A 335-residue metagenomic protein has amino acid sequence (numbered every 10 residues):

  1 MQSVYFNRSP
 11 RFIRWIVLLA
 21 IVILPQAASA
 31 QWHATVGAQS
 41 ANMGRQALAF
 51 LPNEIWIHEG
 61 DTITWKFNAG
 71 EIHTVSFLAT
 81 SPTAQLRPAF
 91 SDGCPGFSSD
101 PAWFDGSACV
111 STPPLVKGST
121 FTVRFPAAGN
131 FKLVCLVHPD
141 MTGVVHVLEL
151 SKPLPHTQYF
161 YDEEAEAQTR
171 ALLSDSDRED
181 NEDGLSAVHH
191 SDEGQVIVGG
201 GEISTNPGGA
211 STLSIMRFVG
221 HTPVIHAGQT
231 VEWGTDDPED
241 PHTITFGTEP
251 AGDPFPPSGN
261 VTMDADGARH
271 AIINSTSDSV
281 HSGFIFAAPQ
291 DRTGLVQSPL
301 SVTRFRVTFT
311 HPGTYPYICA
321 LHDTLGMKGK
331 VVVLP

Functional and structural regions predicted by a protein language model:
M1-R11: N-terminal secretory signal peptides that target proteins for export/translocation
N7, Q26-A30: Extreme N-terminus of proteins, especially the signal/transit-peptide cleavage junction and the first residues
P10, I16, A288-Q290: Prokaryotic Sec-type signal peptides and long signal-anchor helices with extended Leu/Ile/Val-rich h-regions
R14-P25: Bacterial N-terminal signal peptides
S29-P335: Extracytoplasmic copper-binding redox domains, predominantly the cupredoxin/blue-copper superfamily
